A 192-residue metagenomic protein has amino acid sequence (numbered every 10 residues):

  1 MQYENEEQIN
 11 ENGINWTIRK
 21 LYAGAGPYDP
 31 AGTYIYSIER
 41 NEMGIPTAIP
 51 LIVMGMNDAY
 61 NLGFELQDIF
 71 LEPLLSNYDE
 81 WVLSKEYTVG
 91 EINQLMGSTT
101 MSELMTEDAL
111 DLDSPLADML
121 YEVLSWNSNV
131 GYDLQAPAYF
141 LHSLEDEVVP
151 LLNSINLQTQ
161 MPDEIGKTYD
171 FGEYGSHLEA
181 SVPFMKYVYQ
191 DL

Functional and structural regions predicted by a protein language model:
M1-E11: Short glycine-enriched nucleophile-adjacent loop and the immediately C-terminal alpha-helix near the catalytic center
N10-N15, W126-L134, L192: Surface-exposed acidic, glycine-flexible loop patches that form ligand/cofactor-binding and adhesion interfaces
N12-Y28: A conserved short beta-strand
N15-K20, L134-P137, D163-K167: Loop/turn elements at helix/coil->beta-strand transitions in domains of secreted/extracellular proteins
G24-N129: Accessory cap/linker subdomain of secreted extracellular hydrolases
P30, L144-P150: Acidic catalytic loop of the alpha/beta-hydrolase fold
I35, Y121-V123, V148, I155-L192: C-terminal catalytic histidine-bearing segment of alpha/beta-hydrolase fold enzymes
L134, Y139-D146: Short beta-strand/loop motif that positions the catalytic acidic residue of the alpha/beta-hydrolase fold
